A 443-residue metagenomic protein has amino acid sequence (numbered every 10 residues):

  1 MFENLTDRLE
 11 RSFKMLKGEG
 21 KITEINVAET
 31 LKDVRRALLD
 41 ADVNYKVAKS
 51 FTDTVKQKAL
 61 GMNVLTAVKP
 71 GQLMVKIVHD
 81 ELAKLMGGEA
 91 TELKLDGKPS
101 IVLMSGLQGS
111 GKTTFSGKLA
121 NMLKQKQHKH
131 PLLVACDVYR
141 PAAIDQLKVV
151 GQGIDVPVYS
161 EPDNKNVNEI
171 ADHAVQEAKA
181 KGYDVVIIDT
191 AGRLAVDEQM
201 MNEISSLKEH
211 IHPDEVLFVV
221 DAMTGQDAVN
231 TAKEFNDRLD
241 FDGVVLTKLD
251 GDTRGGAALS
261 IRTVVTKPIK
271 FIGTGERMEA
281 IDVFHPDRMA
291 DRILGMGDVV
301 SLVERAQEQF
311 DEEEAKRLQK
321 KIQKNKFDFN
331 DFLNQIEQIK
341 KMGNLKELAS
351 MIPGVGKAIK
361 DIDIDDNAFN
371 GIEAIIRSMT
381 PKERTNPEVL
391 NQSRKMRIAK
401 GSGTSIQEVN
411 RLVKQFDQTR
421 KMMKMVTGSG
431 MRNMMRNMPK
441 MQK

Functional and structural regions predicted by a protein language model:
M1, M15-G18, A37, V47 (+14 more regions): Residue-level recognition of specific faces of alpha-helices
F2-E19, R288-K443: Long amphipathic alpha-helical segments used for membrane anchoring, targeting, substrate engagement, or oligomerization
R8-C136, A143-N164, I170-T190: Primarily NTPase-proximal linker/entry elements flanking Walker-type ATP/GTP-binding cores
L16, D42-N44, V78, L107 (+9 more regions): Residue-level signature of catalytic and energy-coupling elements of molecular machines, predominantly ATP/GTP-dependent
E19, N26, T66, E92-D96 (+15 more regions): Replace "in large, NTP-powered and nucleic-acid-processing enzymes" with "in large, NTP-powered factors and other
L103, L132-A135, Y159, I187 (+10 more regions): Structured core elements
G109-S110, Y139-P141, K165-V167, G192-V196 (+2 more regions): Short, small-residue-enriched loops and turns at beta-alpha junctions that line or gate enzyme active sites
A171-V175, K179, Y183, A195 (+2 more regions): Conserved phosphate-handling catalytic cores of large alpha/beta enzymes
